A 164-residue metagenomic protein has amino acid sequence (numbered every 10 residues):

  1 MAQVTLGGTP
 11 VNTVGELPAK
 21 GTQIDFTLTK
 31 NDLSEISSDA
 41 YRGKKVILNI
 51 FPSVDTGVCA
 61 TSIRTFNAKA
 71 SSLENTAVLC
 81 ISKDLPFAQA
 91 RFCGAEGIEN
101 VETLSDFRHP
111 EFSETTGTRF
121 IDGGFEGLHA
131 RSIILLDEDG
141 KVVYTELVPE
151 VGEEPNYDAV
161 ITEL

Functional and structural regions predicted by a protein language model:
M1-L164: Chalcogenol-based redox active-site neighborhoods
